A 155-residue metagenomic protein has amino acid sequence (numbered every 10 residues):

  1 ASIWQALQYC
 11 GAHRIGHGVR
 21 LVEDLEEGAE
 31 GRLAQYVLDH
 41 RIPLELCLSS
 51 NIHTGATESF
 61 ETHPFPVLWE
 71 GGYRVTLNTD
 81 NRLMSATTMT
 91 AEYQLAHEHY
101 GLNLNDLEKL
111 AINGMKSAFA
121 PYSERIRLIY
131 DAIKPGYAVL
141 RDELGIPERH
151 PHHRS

Functional and structural regions predicted by a protein language model:
A1, L48, Y73-T88: Short acidic/histidine-rich active-site segments
A1-C10, L25-A34, T54-P66, M84-A96: Histidine/acidic-residue-rich catalytic or RNA/ligand-binding cores of hydrolases and nuclease-related proteins
L7-R14, L38-L44, G71-R74: Glycine-enriched alpha-helix->loop->beta-strand junction motifs that scaffold or abut catalytic
I15, L44, D80, P121: Divalent metal-coordination and catalytic microenvironments
G18-R20, C47-H53, R82: Active-site beta-loop-alpha junctions enriched in small/polar residues
R20, D24-E27, I42, S49: Extended C-terminal subregions enriched in glycine
A91, G101-S155: Mid-to-C-terminal alpha-helical segments outside catalytic/metal-binding sites
